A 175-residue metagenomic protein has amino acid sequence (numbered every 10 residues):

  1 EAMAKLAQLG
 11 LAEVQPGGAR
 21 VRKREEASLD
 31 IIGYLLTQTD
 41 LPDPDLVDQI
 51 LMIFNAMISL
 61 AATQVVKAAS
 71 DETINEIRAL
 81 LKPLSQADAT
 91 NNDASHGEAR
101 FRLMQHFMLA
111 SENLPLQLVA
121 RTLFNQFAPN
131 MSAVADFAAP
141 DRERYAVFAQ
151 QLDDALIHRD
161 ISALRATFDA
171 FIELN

Functional and structural regions predicted by a protein language model:
E1-A56: Short linear motifs at protein or domain termini
L11, I50, I74-I77, H96-R100 (+5 more regions): Hydrophobic packing residues in well-ordered alpha-helices of helical domains and bundles
S28-D30, I53, M57, E76 (+4 more regions): Amphipathic, well-ordered alpha-helical segments in soluble domains
D43, I53-A69, E98-A138: Hydrophobic, amphipathic alpha-helical faces that serve as interaction scaffolds
L60-A99: Exposed, interaction-prone assembly regions rather than primary DNA-binding/catalytic cores
E72, N91-S95, E112, L152-R165: Short helix-adjacent coil turns
L80-P83, A87, A99-H106, F148 (+3 more regions): Amphipathic coiled-coil alpha-helices
R121-N175: C-terminal all-alpha effector/ligand-binding and dimerization domain of prokaryotic HTH-type transcriptional repressors
